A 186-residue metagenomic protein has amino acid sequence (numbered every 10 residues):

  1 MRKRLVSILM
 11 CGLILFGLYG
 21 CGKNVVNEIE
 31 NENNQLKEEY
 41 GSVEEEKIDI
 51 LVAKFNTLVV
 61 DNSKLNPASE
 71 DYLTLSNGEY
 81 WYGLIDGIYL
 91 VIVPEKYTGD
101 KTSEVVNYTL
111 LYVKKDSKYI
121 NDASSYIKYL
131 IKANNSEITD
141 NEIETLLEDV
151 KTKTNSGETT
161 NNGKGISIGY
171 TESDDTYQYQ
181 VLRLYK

Functional and structural regions predicted by a protein language model:
M1-R4: Positively charged n-region of N-terminal signal peptides that target proteins for export
S7-L9, G20-W81: N-terminal, intrinsically disordered, polar/charged segments of Gram-positive cell-envelope systems that serve as
L15-L18: Bacterial Sec-type N-terminal signal peptides, specifically the leucine/valine-rich hydrophobic h-region
N33-L36, F55-N62, Y112, N134 (+2 more regions): Short, flexible helical or helix-coil boundary motifs
S63-T98, E137-S173: A cross-family detector of function-defining hotspots
I85-D86, Y112-K115, R183-K186: Short, flexible beta-strand-to-coil junctions
I92-T152: Long, charged/polar, surface-exposed segments that mediate recognition or autoinhibition
S173-K186: Short, low-complexity, Pro/Ser/Thr/Gly-rich segments in the mature regions of secreted, periplasmic
